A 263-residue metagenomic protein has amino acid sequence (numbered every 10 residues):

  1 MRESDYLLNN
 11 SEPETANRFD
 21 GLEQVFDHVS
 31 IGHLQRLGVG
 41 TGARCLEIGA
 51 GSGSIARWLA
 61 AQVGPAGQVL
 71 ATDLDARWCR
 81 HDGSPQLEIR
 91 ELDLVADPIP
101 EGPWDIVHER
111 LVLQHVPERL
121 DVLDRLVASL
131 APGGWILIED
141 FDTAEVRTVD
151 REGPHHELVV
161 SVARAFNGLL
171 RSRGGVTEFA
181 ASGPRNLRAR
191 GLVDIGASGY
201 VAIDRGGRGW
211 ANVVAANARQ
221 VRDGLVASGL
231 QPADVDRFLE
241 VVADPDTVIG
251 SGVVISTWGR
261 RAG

Functional and structural regions predicted by a protein language model:
E3-D27: Class I SAM-dependent methyltransferase Rossmann-like catalytic core, especially the SAM/SAH-binding loop
Q24-T41: Conserved alpha-helix/loop element of class I SAM-dependent methyltransferases that forms part of the SAM/SAH-binding
L46, G51-D97: Class I SAM-dependent methyltransferase SAM/SAH-binding core
D97-V107: A short acidic, Gly/Pro-enriched loop at the edge of an enzyme's catalytic core that lines a small-molecule cofactor
D105-L120: A short SAM/SAH-binding and catalytic strip from SAM-dependent methyltransferases
L120-W135: A short glycine-rich, Lys/Arg-flanked "PGG" loop and its adjoining helix->strand segment in the class I
L137-R208: Conserved catalytic/acceptor-binding region of the Class I
T177-E178, V193-G263: Conserved Class I S-adenosyl-L-methionine
